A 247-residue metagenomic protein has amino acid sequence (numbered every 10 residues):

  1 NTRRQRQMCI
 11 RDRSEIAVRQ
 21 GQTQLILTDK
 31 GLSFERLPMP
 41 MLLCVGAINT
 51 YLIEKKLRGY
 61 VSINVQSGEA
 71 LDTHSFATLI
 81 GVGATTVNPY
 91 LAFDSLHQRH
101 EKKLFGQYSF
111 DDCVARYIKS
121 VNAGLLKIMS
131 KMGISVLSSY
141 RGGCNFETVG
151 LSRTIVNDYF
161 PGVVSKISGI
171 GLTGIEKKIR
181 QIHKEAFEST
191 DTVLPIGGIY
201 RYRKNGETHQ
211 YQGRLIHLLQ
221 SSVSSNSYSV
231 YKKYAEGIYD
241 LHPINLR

Functional and structural regions predicted by a protein language model:
N1-I10: Single conserved hydrophobic/aromatic residue that forms the stacking wall/gate of nucleotide- or nucleobase-binding
R3-R4, L27-L32, R58: Gly-rich Lys/Arg/Thr-decorated short loops/hinges at beta-loop-alpha junctions or inter-strand turns that position
M8-C9, R141-R247: Active-site loops and adjacent core secondary-structure elements that bind or stabilize anionic groups
R11-L25, L42-K55, L125-I128: Structured alpha-helical segments in the cores of large, soluble enzyme domains
R11-R13, L32-R36, I48, N64: Active-site-adjacent structural elements in folded domains
T23-D29, P89: Short beta-strand segments at enzyme active-site cores
L27-L43: Glycine-rich, proline-tolerant flexible connector loops at the mouths of alpha/beta enzymes
T50-Q181: Phosphate/diphosphate-binding loops
